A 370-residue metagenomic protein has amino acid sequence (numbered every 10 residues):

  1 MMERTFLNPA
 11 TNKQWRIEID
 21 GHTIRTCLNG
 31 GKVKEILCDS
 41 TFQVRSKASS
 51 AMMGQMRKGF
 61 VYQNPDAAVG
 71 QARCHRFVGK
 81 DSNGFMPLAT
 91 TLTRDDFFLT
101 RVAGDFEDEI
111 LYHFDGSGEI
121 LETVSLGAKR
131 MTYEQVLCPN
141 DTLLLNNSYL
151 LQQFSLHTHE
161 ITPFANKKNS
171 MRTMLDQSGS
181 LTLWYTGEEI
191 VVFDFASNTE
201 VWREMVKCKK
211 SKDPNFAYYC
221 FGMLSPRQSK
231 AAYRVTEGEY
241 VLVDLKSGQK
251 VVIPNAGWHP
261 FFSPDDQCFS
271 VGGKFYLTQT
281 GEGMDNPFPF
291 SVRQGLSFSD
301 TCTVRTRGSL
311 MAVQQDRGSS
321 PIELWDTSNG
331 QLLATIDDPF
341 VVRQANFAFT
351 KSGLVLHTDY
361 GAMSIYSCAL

Functional and structural regions predicted by a protein language model:
A10-E35: Short aromatic-glycine-(Arg/Gly/Cys) micro-motifs in beta-strand/loop hairpins
S40-R57: A short, charged, amphipathic alpha-helix used as a generic interaction element across diverse proteins
N64-A103, E107-D108: Intrinsically disordered, low-complexity acidic/Ser/Thr/Pro-rich linker and tail segments in large eukaryotic scaffolds
Q71-K80, E109-L126, Y149-N166, E189-K212 (+4 more regions): Surface-exposed loop/turn elements that mediate protein-protein interactions on large endomembrane-trafficking
N83-R94, G127-N140, A165-S180, V206-R227 (+4 more regions): Repeated scaffold domains used in trafficking and secretory/extracellular systems, primarily beta-propellers
F97-F98, L143, T182, A231 (+3 more regions): Hydrophobic beta-strand positions that form the internal "hydrophobic ladder" of WD40/Gbeta-like beta-propeller blades
A103-D108, N146, Y185, R234-G238 (+1 more regions): Short, solvent-exposed loop/turn segments at conserved positions within beta-propeller repeat blades
V342-L370: Blade-level signature of beta-propeller repeat domains, shared across WD40, Kelch, NHL, RCC1 and BNR/Asp-box propellers
